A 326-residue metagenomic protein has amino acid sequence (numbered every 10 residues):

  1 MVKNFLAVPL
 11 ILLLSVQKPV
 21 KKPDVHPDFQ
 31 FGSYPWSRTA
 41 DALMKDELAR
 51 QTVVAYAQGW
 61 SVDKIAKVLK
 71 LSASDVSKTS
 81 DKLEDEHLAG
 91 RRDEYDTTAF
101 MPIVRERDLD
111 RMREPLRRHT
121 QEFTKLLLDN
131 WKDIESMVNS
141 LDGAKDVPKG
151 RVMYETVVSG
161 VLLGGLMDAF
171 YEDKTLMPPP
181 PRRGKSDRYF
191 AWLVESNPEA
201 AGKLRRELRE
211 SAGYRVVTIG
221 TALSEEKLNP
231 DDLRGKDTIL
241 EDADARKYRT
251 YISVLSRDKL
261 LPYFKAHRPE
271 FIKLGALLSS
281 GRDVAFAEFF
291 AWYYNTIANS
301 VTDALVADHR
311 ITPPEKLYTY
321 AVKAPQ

Functional and structural regions predicted by a protein language model:
V2-V8: Sec-dependent signal peptide recognition, specifically the positively charged N-region followed immediately by
P9-Q17: Hydrophobic h-region of N-terminal signal peptides that target proteins for export in Gram-negative bacteria
K22-R50, M153, V158, L162: Short alpha-helical segments that sit at the start of domains
P23, S136-Q326: Long low-complexity, intrinsically disordered regions
A57-K64: Short capping segments at the starts of secondary-structure elements
K70-E86, R91: Short amphipathic alpha-helical interaction segments
E84-E94, K236-A243: A short, conserved structural fragment
F100-E135, K247-K273: Short, amphipathic alpha-helical interaction segments positioned at domain boundaries
